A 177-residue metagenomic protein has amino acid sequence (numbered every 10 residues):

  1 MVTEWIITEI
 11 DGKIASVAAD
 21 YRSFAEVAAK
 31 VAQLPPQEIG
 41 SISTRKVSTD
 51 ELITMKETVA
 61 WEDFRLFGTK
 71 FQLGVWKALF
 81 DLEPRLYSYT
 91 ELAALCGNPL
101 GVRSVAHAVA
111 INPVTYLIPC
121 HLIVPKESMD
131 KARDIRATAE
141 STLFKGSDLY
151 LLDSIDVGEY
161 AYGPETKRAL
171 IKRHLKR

Functional and structural regions predicted by a protein language model:
M1-P99, L149-L151, E165-R177: Basic nucleic-acid-binding alpha-helical/helix-turn surface characteristic of O6-alkylguanine DNA
D63-R65, K70, L122, D156-E159: Residue-level preference for alpha-helix termini and adjacent loops
V75, V105, I118, I123-V124: Hydrophobic aliphatic residue packing
L82-E83, P113-P119, I123: Short, proline-centered helix/strand-breaking motifs
L100-I118: Regulatory, non-catalytic segments
A108, L122, L143: Hydrophobic/aromatic ligand-binding patch that stacks against planar heteroaromatic rings of cofactors or nucleotides
K126-R177: …primarily DNA-binding HTH/wHTH and HhH modules…
